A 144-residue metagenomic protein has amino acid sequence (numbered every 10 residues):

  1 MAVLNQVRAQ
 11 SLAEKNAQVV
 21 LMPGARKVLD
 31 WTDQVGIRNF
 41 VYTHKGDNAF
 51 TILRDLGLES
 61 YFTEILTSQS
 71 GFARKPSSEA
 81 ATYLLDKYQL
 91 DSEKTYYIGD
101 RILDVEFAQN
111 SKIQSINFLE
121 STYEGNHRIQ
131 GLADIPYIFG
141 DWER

Functional and structural regions predicted by a protein language model:
M1-R26, V35: Metal-dependent phosphoesterase signature
A2, R26, D30-F40, G46-R144: Asp-based, Mg2+/Mn2+-dependent phosphohydrolase catalytic module
